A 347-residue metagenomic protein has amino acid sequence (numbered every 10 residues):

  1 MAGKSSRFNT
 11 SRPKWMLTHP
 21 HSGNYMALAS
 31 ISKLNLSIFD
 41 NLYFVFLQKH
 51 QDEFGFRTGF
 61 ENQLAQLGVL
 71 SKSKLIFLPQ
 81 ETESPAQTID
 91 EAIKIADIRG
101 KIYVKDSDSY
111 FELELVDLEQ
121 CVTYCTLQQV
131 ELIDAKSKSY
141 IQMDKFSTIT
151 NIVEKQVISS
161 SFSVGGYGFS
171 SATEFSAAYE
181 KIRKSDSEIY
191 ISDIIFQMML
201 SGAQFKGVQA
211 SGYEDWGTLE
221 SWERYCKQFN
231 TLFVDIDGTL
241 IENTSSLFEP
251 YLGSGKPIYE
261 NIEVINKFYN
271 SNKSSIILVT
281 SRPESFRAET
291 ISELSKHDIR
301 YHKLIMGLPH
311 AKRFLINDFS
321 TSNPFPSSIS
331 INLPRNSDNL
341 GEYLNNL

Functional and structural regions predicted by a protein language model:
M1-T10, C226-K227, V234-D237: N-terminal nucleotide-binding beta1-loop-alpha1 segment
R7, H21-K101: Conserved N-terminal catalytic core of the sugar/cofactor nucleotidyltransferase
S11-I31, L252-N261: Short catalytic helix/loop segments, enriched in acidic residues and glycine and frequently bearing histidine
Q51, S109-E112, T239: A short, conserved beta-strand element in the Rossmann-like catalytic core that flanks the donor/metal-binding loop
R99-Y110: Short beta-strand-to-loop acidic/aromatic patch adjacent to the donor-nucleotide binding site
Y110-S185: Conserved core of the sugar-phosphate nucleotidyltransferase
S160-F229: Conserved alpha/beta core of the MobA/IspD/sugar-nucleotide pyrophosphorylase nucleotidyltransferase superfamily
F229-L347: HAD-like aspartate-dependent phosphatase fold
